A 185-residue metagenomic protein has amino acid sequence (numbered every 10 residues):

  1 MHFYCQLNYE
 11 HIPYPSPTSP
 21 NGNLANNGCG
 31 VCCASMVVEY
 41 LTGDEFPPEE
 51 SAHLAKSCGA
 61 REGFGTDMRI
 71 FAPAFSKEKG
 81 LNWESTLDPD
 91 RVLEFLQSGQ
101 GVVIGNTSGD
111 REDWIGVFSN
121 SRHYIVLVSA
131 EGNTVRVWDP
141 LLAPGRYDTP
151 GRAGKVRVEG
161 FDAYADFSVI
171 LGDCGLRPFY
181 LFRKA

Functional and structural regions predicted by a protein language model:
M1-G63: Active-site-adjacent structural segments surrounding the nucleophilic cysteine of cysteine proteases and isopeptidases
Y4-L7, T18, F118-S119, A130-A185: Noncatalytic regulatory segments and standalone regulatory/sensor domains
G22-N27, S119-I125, V158: Glycine-rich, flexible loop segments associated with nucleotide phosphate handling
A25, G30-A34, D67-F71, D88-V92 (+1 more regions): Stable alpha-helical elements in mature extracytoplasmic
S51, F71, V92, F167-I170: Hydrophobic/aromatic residues in well-formed alpha-helices
A55, F75-S76, L96: A generic structural signal for well-ordered alpha-helical segments
R61-L87: Helix-adjacent hinge/juxtasegments
S85-L142, R146: Active-site-adjacent substructure of cysteine-protease-like catalytic cores
